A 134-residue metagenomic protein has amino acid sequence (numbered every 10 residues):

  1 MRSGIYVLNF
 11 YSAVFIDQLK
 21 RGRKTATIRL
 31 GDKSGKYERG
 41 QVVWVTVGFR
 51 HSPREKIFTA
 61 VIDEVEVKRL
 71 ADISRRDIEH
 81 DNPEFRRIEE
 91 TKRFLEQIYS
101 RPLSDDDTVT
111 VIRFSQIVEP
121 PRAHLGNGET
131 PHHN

Functional and structural regions predicted by a protein language model:
M1-N134: Structured alpha/beta reader/binder surfaces that contact nucleic acids or chromatin modification marks
